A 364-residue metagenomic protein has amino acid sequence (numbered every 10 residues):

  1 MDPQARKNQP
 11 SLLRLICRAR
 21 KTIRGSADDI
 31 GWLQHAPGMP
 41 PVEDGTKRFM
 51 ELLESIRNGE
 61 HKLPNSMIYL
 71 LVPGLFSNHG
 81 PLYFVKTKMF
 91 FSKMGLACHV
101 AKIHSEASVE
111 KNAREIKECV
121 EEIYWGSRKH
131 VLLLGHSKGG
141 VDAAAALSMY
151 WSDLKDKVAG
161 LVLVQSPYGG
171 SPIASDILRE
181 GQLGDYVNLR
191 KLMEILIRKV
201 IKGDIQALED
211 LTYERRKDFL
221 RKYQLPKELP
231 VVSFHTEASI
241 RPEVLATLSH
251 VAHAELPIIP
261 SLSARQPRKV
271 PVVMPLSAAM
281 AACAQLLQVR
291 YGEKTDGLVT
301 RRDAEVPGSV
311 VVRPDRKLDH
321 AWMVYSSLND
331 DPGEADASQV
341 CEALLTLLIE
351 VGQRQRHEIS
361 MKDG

Functional and structural regions predicted by a protein language model:
M1-F84, M89, K93-M94, Q353-G364: Flexible, membrane-associating and regulatory peripheral segments of lipid-active enzymes
M67, S127-V131, L229: Short coil/turn segments at beta-strand junctions that form active-site/ligand-binding loops
V72-L75, S137, S166, T236: Glycine-rich His-Gly loop
S77-P81, H104-K111: Acidic-and-aromatic substrate-binding clefts and catalytic sites of carbohydrate-active enzymes
Y83, G170-I177, P242-T247: Short aromatic-enriched loop/helix-cap "lid" or pocket-rim segments at secondary-structure transitions that line
K86-E106, V162: Conserved alpha/beta-hydrolase
A113-R221, D296: Serine-dependent carboxylesterase/thioesterase catalytic core of lipase-like alpha/beta-hydrolase/SGNH enzymes
P226-G364: C-terminal catalytic-base region of ester-bond hydrolases, centering on the histidine of the charge-relay
